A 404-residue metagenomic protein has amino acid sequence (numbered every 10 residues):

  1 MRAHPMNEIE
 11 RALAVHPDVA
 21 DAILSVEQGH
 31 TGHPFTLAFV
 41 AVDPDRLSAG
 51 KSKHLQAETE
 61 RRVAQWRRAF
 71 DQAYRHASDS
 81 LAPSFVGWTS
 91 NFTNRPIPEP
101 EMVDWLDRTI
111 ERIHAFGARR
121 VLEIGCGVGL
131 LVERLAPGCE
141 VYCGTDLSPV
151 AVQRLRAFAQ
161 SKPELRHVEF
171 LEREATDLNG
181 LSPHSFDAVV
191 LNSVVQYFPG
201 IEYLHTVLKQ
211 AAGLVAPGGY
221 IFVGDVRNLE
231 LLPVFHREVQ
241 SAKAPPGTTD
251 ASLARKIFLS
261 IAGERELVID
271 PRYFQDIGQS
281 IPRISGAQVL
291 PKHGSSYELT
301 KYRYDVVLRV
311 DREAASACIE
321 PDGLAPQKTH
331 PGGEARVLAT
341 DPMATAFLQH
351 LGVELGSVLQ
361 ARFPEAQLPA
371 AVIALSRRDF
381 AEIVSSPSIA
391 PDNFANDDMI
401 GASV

Functional and structural regions predicted by a protein language model:
M1-D71, V128, T176-L181, K243-T249 (+3 more regions): AMP-dependent adenylate-forming
V128-C139: Conserved SAM-binding loop of SAM-dependent methyltransferases across substrates and taxa, primarily the Class I
V141-D146: Conserved SAM-binding motif I beta-strand of class I
S148-V150: Conserved SAM/SAH-binding beta-strand->alpha-helix loop
P163-T176: Conserved SAM-binding strand-loop segment of SAM-dependent methyltransferases
G180-V189: A short acidic, Gly/Pro-enriched loop at the edge of an enzyme's catalytic core that lines a small-molecule cofactor
H205-P217: A short glycine-rich, Lys/Arg-flanked "PGG" loop and its adjoining helix->strand segment in the class I
G218-V226: Conserved beta-strand signature within the Rossmann-like core of class I S-adenosyl-L-methionine
